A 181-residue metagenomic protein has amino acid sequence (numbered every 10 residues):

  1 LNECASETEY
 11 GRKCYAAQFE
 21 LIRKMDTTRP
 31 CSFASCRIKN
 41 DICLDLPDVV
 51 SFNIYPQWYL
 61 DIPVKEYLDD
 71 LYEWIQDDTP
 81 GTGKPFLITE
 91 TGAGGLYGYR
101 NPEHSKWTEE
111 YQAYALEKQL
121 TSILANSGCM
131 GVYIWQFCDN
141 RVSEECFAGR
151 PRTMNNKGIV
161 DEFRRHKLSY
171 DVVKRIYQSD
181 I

Functional and structural regions predicted by a protein language model:
L1-E9: Active-site groove signature of glycoside hydrolases
E9-K24, C31-S32, N40-I181: Substrate-binding clefts and catalytic carboxylate motifs of secreted carbohydrate-active enzymes
